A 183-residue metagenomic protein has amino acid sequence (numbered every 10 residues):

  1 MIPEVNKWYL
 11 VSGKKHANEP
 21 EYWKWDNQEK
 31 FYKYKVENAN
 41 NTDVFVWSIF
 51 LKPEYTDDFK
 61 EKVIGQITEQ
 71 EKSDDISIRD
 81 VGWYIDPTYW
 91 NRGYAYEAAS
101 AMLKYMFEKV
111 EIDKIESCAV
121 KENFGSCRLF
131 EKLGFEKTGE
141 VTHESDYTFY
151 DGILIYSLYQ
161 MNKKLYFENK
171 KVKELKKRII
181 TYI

Functional and structural regions predicted by a protein language model:
M1-T88, K109, T138, H143 (+1 more regions): GNAT-family acyltransferases
S12, A101, C118-A119, T142: Proline- and acidic/polar-enriched loop/turn elements at helix boundaries
K72, S117-C127: Conserved beta-strand-loop-alpha-helix junction that forms the acyl-donor binding cleft
D75, R92, E116-S117: A generic secondary-structure micro-motif detector that highlights 1-2 residue hydrophobic/ambivalent hotspots embedded
I78, A95, A119: Charged, low-complexity surface patches
W83-I85, N91-E108, F124-K132: Conserved acetyl-CoA-binding loop-helix of GNAT-fold acetyltransferases
K109-C118: Conserved GNAT acetyl-CoA-binding A-motif
